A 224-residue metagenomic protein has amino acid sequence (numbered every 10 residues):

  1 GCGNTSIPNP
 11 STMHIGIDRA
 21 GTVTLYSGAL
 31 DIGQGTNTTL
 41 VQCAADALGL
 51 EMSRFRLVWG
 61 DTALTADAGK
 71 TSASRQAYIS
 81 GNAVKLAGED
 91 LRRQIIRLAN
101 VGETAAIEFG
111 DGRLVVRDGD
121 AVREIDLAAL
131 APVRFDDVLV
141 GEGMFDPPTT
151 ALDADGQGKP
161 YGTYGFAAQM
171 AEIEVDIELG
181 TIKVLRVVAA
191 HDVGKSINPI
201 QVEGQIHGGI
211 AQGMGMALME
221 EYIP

Functional and structural regions predicted by a protein language model:
G1-P224: Cofactor-binding beta-sheet edge motifs in enzyme active sites
